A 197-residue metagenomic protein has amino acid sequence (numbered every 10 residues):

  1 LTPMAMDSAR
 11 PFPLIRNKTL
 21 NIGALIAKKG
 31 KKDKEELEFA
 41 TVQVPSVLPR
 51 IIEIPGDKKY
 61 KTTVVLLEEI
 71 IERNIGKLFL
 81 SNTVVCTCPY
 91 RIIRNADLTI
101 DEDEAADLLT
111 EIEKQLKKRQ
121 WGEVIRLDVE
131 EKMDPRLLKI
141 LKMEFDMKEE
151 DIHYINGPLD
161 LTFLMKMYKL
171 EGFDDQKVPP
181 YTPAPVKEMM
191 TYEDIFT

Functional and structural regions predicted by a protein language model:
L1-T197: N-terminal localization/anchoring segments of enzymes in phospholipid and broader phosphate metabolism
